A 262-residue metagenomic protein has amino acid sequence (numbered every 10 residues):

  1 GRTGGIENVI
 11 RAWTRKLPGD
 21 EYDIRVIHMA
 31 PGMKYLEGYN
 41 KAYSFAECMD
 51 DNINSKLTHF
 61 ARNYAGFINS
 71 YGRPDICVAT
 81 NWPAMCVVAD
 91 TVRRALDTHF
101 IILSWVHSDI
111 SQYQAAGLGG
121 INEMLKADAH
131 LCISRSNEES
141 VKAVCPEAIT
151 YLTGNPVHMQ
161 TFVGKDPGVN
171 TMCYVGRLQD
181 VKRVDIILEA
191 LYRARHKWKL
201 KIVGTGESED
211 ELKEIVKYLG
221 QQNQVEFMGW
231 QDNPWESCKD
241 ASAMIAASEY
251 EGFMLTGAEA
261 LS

Functional and structural regions predicted by a protein language model:
G1-G4, N8-H59: N-terminal strand-loop element at the rim of the active site of nucleotide-sugar-dependent glycosyltransferases
G4-A12, N170, Y174-W198, I202 (+2 more regions): A conserved mid-protein helix/loop that constitutes part of the nucleotide-sugar donor-binding site
A79-C86, V106: Short His-centered aromatic/hydrophobic patch
L103-D128: A conserved, positively charged/aromatic
S136, P156: Carbohydrate-associated surface elements
W230, E249: Aromatic "clamp/platform" in nucleotide-sugar-dependent glycosyltransferases that forms part of the donor/acceptor
D232-A241, S262: Short acidic alpha-helix that forms the nucleotide-activated donor recognition element in Leloir-type transferases
M244-I245: A short hydrophobic beta-strand element within the catalytic core of glycosyltransferases that build diverse glycans
